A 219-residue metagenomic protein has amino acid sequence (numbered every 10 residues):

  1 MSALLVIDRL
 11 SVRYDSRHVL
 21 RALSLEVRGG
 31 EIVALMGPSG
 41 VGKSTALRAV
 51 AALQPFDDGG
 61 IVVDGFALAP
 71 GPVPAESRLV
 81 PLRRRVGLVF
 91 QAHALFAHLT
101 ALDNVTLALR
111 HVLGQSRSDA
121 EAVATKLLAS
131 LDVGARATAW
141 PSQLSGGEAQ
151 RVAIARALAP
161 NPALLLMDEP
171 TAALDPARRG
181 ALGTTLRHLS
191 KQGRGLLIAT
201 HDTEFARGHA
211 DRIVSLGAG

Functional and structural regions predicted by a protein language model:
M36-P38: The feature captures the beta-strand-to-loop junction immediately N-terminal to the Walker
A51: Helix-to-loop junction immediately C-terminal to a conserved catalytic motif
L68-G87, R117: ABC ATPase NBD coupling module
W140-L144, E148: Conserved ABC ATPase signature
A159-A163: A short, proline-enriched helix->beta-strand linker immediately N-terminal to the Walker B motif in ABC-type P-loop
L165-D168: Catalytic Walker B motif of ABC-type/P-loop ATPase nucleotide-binding domains
P176-R178: Helix N-cap at the start of a conserved alpha-helix in ABC-type nucleotide-binding domains
